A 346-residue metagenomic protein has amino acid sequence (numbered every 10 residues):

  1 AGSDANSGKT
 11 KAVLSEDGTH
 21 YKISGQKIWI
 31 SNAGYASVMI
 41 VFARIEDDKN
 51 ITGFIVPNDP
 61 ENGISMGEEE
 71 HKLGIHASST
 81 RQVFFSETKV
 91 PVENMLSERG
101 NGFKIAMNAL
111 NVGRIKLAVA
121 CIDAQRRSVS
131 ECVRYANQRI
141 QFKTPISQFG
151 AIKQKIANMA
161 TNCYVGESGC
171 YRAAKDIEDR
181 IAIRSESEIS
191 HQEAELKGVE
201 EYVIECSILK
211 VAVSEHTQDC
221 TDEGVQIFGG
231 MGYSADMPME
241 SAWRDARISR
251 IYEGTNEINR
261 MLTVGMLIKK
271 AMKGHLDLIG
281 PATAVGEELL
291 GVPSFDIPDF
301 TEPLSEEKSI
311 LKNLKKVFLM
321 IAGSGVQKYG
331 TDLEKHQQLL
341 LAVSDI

Functional and structural regions predicted by a protein language model:
A1-S3, W29-N32, R44-I45, K72-S79: Short Gly/Pro-enriched turn/cap motifs at secondary-structure boundaries
G2, I28-G34, V112, I248-E253: Glycine-rich phosphate/pyrophosphate-binding beta-alpha loops
G2-D4, G63-M66, N94-R99: Cytochrome P450 core scaffold surrounding the K-helix E-X-X-R motif and the conserved "meander" helix-loop region
S7, S15-E16, H20, F84 (+1 more regions): Alpha-helical interface subdomain recognition
G8-K9, Q26-I28, G67-H71: Short beta-alpha junctions and helix-cap segments that line functional grooves
T19-S65: A short core secondary-structure module
N62-K89: Flexible, small-/acidic-enriched active-site or ligand-binding loops
E87-I105: Long, acidic (Asp/Glu-rich), low-complexity accessory segments flanking structured domains
